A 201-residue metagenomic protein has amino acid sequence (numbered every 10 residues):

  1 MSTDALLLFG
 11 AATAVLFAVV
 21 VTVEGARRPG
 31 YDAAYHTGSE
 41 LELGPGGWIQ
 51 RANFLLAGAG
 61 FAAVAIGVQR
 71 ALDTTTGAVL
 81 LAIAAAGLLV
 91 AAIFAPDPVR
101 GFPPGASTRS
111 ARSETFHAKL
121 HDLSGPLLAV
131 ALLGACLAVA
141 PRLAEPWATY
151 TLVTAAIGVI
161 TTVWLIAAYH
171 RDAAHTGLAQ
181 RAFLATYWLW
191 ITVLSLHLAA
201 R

Functional and structural regions predicted by a protein language model:
M1-T37, L41-R201: Hydrophobic, aromatic-enriched alpha-helical segments typical of multi-pass transmembrane helices
